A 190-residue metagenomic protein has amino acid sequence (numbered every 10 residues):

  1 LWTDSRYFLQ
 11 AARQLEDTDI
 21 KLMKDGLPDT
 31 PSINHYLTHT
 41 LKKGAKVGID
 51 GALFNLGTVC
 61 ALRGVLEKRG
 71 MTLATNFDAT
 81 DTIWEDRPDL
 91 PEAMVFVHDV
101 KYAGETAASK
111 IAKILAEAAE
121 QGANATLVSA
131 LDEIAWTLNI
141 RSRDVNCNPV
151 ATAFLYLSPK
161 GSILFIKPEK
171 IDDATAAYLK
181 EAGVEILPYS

Functional and structural regions predicted by a protein language model:
L1-S190: A composition/biophysics-driven feature that prefers long, compositionally simple stretches
